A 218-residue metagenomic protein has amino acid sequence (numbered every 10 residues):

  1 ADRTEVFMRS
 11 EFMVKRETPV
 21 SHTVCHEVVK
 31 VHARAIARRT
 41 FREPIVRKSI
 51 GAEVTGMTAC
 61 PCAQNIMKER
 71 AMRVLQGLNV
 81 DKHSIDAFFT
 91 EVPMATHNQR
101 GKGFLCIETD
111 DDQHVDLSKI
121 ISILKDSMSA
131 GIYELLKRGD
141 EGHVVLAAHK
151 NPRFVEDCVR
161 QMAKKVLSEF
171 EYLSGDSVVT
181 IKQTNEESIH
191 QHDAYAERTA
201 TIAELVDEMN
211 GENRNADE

Functional and structural regions predicted by a protein language model:
A1-E218: N-terminal intrinsically disordered, cationic/polar leader segments that include organellar targeting peptides
